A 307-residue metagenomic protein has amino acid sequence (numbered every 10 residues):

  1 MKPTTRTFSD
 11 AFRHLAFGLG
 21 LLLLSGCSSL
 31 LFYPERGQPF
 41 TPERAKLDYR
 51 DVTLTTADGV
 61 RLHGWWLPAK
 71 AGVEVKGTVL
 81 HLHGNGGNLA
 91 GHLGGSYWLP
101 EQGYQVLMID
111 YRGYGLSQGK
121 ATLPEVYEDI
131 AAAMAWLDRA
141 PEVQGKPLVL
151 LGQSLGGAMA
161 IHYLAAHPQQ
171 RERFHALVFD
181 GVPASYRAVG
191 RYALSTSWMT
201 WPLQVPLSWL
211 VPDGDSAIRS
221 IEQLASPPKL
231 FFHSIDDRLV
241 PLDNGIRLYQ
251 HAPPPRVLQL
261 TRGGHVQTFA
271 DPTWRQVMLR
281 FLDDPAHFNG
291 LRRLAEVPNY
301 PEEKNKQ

Functional and structural regions predicted by a protein language model:
S25-T55, L62-W65, R292-P298: An N-terminal hydrophobic leader/cap segment in hydrolases
A57, R61-W136, K146: Membrane-embedded segments
V143-S154: Alpha/beta-hydrolase fold nucleophile elbow
H162-S220: Hydrolase active-site cap/lid region
L224-A225, L230-H233, D237: Short beta-strand/loop motif that positions the catalytic acidic residue of the alpha/beta-hydrolase fold
R238-N244: Conserved alpha/beta-hydrolase "acid-adjacent" motif
G264-T273: Catalytic histidine-centered segment of alpha/beta-hydrolase-like enzymes
P272-Q307: Catalytic active-site module of serine/aspartate enzymes centered on a nucleophile-bearing elbow/loop
